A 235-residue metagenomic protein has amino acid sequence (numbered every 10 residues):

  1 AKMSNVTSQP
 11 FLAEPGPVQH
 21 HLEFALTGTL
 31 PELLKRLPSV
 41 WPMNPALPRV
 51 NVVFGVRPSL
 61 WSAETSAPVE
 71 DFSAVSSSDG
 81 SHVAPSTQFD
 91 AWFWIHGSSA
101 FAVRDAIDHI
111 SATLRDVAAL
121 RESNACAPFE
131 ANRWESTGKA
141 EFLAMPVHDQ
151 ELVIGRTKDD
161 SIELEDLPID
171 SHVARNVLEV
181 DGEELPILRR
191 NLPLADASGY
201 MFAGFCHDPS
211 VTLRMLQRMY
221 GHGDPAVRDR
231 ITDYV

Functional and structural regions predicted by a protein language model:
K2-V235: Long, histidine/aromatic-enriched segments associated with O2/redox biology
